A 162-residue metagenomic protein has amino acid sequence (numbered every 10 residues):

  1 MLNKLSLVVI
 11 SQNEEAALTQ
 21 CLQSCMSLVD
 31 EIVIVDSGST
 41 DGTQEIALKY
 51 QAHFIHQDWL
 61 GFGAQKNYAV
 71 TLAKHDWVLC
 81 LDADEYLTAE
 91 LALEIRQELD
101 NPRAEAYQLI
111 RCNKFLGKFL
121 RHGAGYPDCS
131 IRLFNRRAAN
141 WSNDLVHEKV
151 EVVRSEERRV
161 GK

Functional and structural regions predicted by a protein language model:
M1-S24: N-proximal low-complexity "stem/linker" segments adjacent to membrane-targeting elements
A16-T19, D41-Y50, E90-L91: Acidic helix N-cap motif at the loop->helix transition within catalytic regions of sugar-transfer enzymes
Q23-I32: Short, acidic, metal-binding catalytic loop of nucleotide-sugar glycosyltransferases
S24, D36-E45, D82: A conserved acidic beta->alpha catalytic loop
D30, Q44-L72: Conserved donor nucleotide-binding strand/loop of the catalytic core
V35, Q57, L79-A83: Catalytic metal- and UDP-sugar-binding loop of GT-A-like glycosyltransferases, i.e., residues flanking the conserved
G63-T71, D76-L81, T88-K162: Catalytic-site signature of metal-activated, phosphate-bearing donor transferases, centered on the GT-A/GT-A-like
